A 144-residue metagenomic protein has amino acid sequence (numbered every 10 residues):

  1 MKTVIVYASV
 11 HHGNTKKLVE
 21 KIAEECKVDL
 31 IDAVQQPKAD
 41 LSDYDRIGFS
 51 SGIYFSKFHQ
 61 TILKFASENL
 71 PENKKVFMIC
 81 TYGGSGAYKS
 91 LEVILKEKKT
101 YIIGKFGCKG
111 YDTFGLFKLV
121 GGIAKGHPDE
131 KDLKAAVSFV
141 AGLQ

Functional and structural regions predicted by a protein language model:
T3-V6, V10, K16-K17, E24-D29 (+2 more regions): FMN-binding flavodoxin-like domain, especially the glycine-rich phosphate-binding loop
K27-K38: A short beta-strand-loop structural module common to alpha/beta enzyme folds
